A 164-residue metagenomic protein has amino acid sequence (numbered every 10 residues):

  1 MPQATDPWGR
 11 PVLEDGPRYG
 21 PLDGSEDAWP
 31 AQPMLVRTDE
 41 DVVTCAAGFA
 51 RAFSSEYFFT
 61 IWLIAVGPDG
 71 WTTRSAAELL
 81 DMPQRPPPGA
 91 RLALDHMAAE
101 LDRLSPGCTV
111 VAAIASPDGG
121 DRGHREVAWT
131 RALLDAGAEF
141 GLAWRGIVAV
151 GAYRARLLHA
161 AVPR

Functional and structural regions predicted by a protein language model:
M1-T38, V162-R164: Actinobacteria-biased recognition of intrinsically disordered, low-complexity terminal regions
M1-V12, P68, A128-R164: Divalent-metal-activated hydrolytic enzyme cores
D41-T73: Short, conserved "active-site rim" segments that organize catalytic pockets and cofactor/ligand binding
F49-F53, M97-D102, L133-G137: Hydrophobic, Leu/Ile/Phe/Ala-enriched alpha-helical segments that form helix-helix packing faces
F59-W62, G67-G70, A76-A99: Conserved mixed alpha/beta catalytic, RNA-binding, or beta-rich assembly cores of soluble enzyme, regulatory
L63-A65, V110-A113, L133: Hydrophobic alpha-helical membrane segments, chiefly transmembrane helices and signal peptide h-regions, characterized
A77-L80, H124-R131: "Short basic amphipathic alpha-helical interaction patches in structured regions
Q84-R125: Short HxH-centered metal-ligating active-site micro-motif
